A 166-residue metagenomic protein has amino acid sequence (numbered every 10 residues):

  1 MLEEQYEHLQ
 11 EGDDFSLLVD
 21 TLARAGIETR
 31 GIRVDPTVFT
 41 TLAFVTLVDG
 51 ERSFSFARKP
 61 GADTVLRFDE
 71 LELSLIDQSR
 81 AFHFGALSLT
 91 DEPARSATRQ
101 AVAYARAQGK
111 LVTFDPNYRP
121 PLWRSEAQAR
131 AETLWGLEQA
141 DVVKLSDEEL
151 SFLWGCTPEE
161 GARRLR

Functional and structural regions predicted by a protein language model:
M1-E4, A101-Y104: Histidine-anchored nucleotide/phosphate-binding helix
L2, Y6-A86: Conserved N-terminal subdomain of the carbohydrate kinase-like
A62, L71, L89, R119 (+1 more regions): A generic structural signal for short hydrophobic patches within well-formed alpha-helices
V65-L71, S96, A127-E132, E160: Active-site glycine-rich loop that binds ribose-phosphate moieties when present
S79-L87, L111-P120, K144-E148: Short beta-strands and strand-loop turn motifs
A86-V102: Divalent-metal (Mg2+/Mn2+/Ca2+)-assisted nucleotide/phosphate chemistry catalytic cores
Y104-L111: A short helix->loop->beta-strand "cap" motif at the edges of active sites that frequently abuts
Q108, L122-R166: Conserved phosphate/ATP/ADP-binding segment of small-molecule kinases
